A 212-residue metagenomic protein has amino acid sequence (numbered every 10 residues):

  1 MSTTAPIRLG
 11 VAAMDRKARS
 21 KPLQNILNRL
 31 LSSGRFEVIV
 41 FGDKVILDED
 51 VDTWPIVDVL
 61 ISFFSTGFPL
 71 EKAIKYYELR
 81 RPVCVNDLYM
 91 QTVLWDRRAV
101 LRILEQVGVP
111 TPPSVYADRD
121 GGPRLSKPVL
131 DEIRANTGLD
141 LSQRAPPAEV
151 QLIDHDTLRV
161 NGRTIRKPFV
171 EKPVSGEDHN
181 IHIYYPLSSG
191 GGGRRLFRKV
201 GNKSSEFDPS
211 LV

Functional and structural regions predicted by a protein language model:
M1-A13, K17-S20, E78-R81, L88-V212: Active-site nucleotide/adenylate-binding loops and adjacent lid/helix of ATP-dependent enzymes
M1-V85, M90-L94, P123: ATP-binding N-terminal substructure of ATP-dependent carboxylate-amine bond-forming enzymes
